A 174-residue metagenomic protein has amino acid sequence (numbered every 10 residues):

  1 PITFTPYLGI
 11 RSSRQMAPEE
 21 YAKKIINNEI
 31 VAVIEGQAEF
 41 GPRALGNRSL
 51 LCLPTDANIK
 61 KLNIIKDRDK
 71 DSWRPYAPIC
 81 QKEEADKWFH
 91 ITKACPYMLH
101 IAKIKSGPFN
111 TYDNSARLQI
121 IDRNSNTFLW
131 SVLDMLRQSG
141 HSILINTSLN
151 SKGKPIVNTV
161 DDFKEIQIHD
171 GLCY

Functional and structural regions predicted by a protein language model:
P1-Y174: Flexible beta->alpha loop and helix N-cap segments adjacent to enzyme active/binding sites
